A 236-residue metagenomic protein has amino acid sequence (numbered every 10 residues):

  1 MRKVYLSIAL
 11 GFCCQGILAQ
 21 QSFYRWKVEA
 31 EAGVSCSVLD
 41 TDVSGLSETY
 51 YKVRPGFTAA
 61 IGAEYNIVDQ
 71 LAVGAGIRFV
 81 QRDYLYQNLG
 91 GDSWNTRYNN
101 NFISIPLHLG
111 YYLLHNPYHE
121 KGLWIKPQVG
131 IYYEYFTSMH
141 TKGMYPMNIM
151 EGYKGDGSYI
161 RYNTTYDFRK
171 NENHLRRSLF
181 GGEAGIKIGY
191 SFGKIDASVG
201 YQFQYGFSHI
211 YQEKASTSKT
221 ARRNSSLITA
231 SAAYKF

Functional and structural regions predicted by a protein language model:
M1-K27, I228, A232-F236: Bacterial Sec-dependent N-terminal signal peptides
Q20-A60: Short glycine/proline- and aromatic-enriched beta-strand/turn motifs that initiate or cap beta-hairpins
Q20-R25, D69-Q70, L114-W124, H140 (+1 more regions): Short loop/turn motifs that connect adjacent beta-strands in outer-membrane beta-barrel proteins
A30-V34, F57-Y65, I77-F79, I105-Y111 (+4 more regions): Residues on the lipid-exposed face of transmembrane beta-strands in outer-membrane beta-barrel proteins
V38-R54, Q81-I103, Y135-L179, F207-T229: Extracellular/periplasm-exposed beta-strand and loop segments of Gram-negative cell-envelope proteins, dominated by
E64-N66, Q70-V73, F79-L85: N-terminal hydrophobic signal/anchor transmembrane helix of membrane proteins
R97-M139, G143: Hydrophobic, well-structured mid-protein blocks that either form specific transmembrane helices
G189-Q212: Extended, basic/helix-rich recognition subdomains
